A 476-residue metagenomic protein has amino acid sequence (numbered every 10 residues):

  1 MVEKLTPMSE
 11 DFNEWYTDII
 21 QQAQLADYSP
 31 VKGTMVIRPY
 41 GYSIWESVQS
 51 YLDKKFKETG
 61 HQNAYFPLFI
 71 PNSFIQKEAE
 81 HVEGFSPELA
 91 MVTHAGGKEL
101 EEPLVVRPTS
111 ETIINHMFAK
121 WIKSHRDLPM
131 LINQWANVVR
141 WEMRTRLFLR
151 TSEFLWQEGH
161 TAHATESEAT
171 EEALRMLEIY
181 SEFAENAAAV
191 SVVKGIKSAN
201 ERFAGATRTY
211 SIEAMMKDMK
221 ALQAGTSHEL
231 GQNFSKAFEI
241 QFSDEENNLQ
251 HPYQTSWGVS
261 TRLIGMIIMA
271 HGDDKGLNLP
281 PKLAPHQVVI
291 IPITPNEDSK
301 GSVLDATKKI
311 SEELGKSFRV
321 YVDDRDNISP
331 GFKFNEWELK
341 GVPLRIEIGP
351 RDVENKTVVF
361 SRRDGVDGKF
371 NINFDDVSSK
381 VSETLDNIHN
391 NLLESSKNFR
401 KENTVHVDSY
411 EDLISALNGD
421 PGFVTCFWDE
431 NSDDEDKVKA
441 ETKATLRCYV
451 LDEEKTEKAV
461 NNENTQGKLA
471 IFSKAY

Functional and structural regions predicted by a protein language model:
M1-Y476: NTP/phosphate- and nucleic-acid-binding module
